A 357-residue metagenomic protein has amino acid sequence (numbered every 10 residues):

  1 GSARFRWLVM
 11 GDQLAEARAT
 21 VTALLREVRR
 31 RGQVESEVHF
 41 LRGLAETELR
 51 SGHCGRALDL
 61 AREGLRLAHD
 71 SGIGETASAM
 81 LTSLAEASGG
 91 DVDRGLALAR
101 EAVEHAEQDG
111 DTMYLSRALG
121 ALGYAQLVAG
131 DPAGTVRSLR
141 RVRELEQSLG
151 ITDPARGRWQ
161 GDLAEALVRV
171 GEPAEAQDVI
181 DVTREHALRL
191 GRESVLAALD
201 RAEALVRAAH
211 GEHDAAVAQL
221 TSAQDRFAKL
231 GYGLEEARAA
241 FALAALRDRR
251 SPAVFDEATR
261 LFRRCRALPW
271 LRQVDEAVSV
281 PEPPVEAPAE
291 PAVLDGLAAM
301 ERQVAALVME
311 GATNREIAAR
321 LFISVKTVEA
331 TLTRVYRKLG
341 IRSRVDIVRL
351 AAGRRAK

Functional and structural regions predicted by a protein language model:
R4, G11-E290, L294, A312-T313 (+3 more regions): Helix-coil-helix junctions within alpha-helical repeat/solenoid scaffolds
S279, V285-K357: Helix-turn-helix DNA-binding segment
